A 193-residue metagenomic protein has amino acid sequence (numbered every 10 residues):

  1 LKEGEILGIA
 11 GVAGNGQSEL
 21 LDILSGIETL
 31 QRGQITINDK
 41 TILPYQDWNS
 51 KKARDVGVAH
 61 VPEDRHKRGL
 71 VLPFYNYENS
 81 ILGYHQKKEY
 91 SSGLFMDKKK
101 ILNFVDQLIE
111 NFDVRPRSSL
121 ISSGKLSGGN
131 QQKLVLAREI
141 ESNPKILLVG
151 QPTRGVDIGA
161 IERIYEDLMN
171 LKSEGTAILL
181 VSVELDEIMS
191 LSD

Functional and structural regions predicted by a protein language model:
L1-D193: Glycine-rich phosphate-binding loops of nucleotide-dependent enzymes
